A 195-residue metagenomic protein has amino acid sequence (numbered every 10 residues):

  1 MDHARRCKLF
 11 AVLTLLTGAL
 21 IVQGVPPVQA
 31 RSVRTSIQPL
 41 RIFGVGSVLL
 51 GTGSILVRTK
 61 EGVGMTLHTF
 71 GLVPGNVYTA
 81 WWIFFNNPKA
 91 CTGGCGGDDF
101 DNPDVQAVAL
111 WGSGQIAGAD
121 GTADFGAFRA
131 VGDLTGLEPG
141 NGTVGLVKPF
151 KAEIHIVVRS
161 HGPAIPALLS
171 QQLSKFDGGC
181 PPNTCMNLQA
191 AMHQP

Functional and structural regions predicted by a protein language model:
M1-H3, P26-Q29: Short, Lys/Arg-enriched N-terminal segments with co-localized hydrophobic residues within the first ~10-30 amino acids
D2-V12: Bacterial N-terminal signal peptides that target proteins for export
A11-Q23: Bacterial N-terminal signal peptides
V28-P195: N-terminal leader/targeting pre-sequences
